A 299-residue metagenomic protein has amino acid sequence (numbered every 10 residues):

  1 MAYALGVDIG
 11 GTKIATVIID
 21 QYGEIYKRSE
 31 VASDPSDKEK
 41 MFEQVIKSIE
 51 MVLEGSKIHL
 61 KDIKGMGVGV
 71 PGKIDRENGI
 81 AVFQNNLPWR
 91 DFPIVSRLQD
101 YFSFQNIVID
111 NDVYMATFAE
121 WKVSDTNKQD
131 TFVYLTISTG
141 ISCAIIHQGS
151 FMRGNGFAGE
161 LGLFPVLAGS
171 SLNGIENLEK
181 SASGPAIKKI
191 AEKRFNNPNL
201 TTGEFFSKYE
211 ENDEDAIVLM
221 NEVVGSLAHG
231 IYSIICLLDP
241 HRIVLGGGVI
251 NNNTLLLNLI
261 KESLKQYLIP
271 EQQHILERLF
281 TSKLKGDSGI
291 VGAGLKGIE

Functional and structural regions predicted by a protein language model:
M1-G65, D75-N78, S96-N106, A119-Q129 (+1 more regions): ATP-binding/phosphotransfer module of carbohydrate and carboxylate kinases, centering on a glycine-rich
D8, D112, S138: Active-site glycine-centered loops adjacent to acidic/histidine catalytic or metal-binding residues that shape
Q21, K64, V70, H147-Q148: A cytosolic small-molecule/anion-sensing beta-strand core signal
E24-I25, A81, F151-M152: Hydrophobic "anchor" residues
R28-E30, Q84, G154: Residue-level detector of high-confidence beta-strand sites
A32-D34, W89, N155-L161: A short acidic/small-residue loop/turn micro-motif
G79-R90: A charged helix-plus-loop insertion that forms the helical arch/lid used to bind and gate nucleic-acid substrates
K128-S181: Glycine-rich phosphate-binding loop of actin/hexokinase-like ATP-binding domains
